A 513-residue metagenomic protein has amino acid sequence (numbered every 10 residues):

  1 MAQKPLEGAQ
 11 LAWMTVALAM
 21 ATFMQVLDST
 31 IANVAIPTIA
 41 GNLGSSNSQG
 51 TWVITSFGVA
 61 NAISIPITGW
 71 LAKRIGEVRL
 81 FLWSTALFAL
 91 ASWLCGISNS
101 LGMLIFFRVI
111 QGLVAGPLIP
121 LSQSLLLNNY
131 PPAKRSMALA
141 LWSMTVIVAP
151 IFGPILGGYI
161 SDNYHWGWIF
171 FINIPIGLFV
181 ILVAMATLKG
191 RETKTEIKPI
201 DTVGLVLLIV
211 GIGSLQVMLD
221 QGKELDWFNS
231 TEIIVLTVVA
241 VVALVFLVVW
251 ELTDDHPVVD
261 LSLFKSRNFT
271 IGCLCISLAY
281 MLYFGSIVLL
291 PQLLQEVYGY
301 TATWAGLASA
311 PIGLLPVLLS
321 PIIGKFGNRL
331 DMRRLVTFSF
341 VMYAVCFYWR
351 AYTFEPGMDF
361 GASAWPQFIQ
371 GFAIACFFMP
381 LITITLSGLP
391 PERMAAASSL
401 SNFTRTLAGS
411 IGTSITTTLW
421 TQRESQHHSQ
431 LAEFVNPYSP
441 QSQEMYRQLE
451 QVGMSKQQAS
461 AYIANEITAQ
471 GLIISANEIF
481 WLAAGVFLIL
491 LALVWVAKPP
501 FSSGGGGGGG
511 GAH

Functional and structural regions predicted by a protein language model:
A9, Q49, F179, R405-P499 (+1 more regions): Hydrophobic transmembrane architecture of multi-pass small-molecule transporters
A9-K73, V78-S84, S92, G96 (+8 more regions): Transmembrane core module of solute transporters
V34, P66-I67, L121, I151 (+7 more regions): Residue-level hotspots within transmembrane alpha-helices of multi-pass secondary transporters
P37, S161-D162, D220, P291 (+6 more regions): Juxtamembrane/transmembrane-helix interface segments of polytopic membrane transporters
I65-G204: Helix-loop-helix hairpins in multi-pass membrane proteins, especially solute transporters
S143, I151-F152, S286, S363-Q441: Small-residue-rich alpha-helical segments with characteristic i,i+4
P175-T193, V210-Q221, V239-T253, L491-K498: C-terminal membrane-cytosol helix-exit motif in multi-pass small-molecule transporters
L182-T202, V249-V258, E355-P356, Q426 (+1 more regions): Helix-loop junctions on the cytosolic side of multi-pass membrane transporters, especially the intracellular loop
